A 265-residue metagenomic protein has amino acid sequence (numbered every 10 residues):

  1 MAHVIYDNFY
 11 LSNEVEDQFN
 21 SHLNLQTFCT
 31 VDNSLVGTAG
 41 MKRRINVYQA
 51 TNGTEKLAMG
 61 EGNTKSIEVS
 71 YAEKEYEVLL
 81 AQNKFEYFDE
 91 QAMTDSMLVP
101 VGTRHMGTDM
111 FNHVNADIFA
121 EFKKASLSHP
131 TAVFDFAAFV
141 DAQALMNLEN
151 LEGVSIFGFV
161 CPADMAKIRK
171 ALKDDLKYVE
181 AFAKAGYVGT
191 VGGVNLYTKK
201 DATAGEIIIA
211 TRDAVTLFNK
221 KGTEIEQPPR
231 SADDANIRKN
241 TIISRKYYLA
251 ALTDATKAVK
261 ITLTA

Functional and structural regions predicted by a protein language model:
M1-Y71: N-terminal "assembly arms/tails" that initiate or stabilize quaternary assembly in self-assembling proteins
V36-A39, K199-A204, R230-R238: Short, ordered beta-strand-loop transition motifs
M41-R43, N83, V154-I156, G192-V194 (+2 more regions): Structural beta-strand/beta-sheet cores of well-ordered domains, especially the beta-sheet scaffolds that support
G53-K56, K167-K170, A251-T253: Short helix/loop capping segments that flank catalytic or ligand/cofactor-binding pockets
S70-L79: Short glycine/proline-enriched loop/turn "hinge" motifs that connect secondary-structure elements and lie
Q82, E86-G153, K260-A265: Alpha-helical scaffold segments that mediate packing/assembly in large oligomeric complexes
V140, A144-E224, N236: Extended oligomerization regions of viral-like shell subunits
R230-A265: Extended, compositionally biased alpha-helical segments that mediate assembly or anchoring
